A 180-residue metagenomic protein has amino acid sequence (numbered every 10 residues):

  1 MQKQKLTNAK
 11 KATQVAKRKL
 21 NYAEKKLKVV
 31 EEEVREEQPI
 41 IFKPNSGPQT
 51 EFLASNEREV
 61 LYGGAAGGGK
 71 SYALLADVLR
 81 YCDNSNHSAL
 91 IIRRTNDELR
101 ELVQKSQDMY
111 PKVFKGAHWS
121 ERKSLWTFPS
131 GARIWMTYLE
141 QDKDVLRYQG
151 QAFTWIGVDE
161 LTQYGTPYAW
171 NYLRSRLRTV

Functional and structural regions predicted by a protein language model:
Q2-V180: Phosphate/NTP-binding elements of NTP-utilizing enzymes
